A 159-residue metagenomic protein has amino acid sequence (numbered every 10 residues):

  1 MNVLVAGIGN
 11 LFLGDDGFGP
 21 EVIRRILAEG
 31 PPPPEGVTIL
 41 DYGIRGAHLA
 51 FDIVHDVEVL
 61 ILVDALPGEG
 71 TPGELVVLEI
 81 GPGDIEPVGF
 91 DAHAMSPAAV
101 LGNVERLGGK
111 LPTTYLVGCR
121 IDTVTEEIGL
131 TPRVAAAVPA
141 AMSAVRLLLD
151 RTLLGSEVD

Functional and structural regions predicted by a protein language model:
M1-L111, L116-C119, I128-P139, R146-V158: N-terminal catalytic or cofactor-binding beta/alpha core of small enzyme domains
V124-T125: Short, solvent-exposed loop/turn segments at secondary-structure junctions
